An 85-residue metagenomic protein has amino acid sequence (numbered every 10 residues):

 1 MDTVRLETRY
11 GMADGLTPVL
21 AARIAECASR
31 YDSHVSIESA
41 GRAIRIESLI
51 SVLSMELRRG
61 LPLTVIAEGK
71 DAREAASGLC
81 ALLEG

Functional and structural regions predicted by a protein language model:
M1-G11: Generic N-terminal amphipathic, Lys/Arg-enriched alpha-helix
D2-V4, S54-G85: C-terminal structural segments of small proteins and small subunits
R9-I46, I50-L57: Compact, glycine-rich, soluble single-domain proteins
